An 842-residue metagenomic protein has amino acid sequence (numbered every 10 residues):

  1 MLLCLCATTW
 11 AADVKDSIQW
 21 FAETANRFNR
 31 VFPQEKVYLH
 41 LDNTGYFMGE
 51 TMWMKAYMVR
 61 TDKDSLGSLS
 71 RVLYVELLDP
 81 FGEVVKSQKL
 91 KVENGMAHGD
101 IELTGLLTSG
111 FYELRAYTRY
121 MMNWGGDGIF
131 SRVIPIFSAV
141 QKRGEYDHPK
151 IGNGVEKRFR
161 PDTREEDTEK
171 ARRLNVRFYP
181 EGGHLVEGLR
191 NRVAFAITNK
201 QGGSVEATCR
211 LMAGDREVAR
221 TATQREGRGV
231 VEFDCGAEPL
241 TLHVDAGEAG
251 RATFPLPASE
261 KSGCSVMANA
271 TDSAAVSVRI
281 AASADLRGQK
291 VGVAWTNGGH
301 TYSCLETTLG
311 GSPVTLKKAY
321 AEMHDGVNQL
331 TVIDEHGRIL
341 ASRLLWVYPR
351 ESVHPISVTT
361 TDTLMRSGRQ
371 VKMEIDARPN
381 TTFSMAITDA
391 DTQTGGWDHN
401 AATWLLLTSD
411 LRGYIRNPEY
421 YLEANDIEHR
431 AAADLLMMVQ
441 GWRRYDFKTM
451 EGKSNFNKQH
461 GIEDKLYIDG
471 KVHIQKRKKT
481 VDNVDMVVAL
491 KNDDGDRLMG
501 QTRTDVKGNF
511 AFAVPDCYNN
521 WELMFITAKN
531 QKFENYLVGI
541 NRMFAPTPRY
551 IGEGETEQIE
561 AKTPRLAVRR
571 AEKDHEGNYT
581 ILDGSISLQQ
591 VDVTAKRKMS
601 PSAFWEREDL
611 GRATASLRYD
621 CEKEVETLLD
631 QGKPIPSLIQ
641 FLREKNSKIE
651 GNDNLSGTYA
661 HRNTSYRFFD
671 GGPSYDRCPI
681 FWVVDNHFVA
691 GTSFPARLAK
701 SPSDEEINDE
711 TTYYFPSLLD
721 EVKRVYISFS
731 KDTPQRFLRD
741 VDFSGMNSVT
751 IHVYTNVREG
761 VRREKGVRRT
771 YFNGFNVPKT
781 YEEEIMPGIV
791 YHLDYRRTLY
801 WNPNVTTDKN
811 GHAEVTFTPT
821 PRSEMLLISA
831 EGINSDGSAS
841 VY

Functional and structural regions predicted by a protein language model:
M1-W20, I375: Bacterial Sec-dependent N-terminal signal peptides
V14-E35, H40, Y46-K91, N123-W124 (+2 more regions): Contiguous segments within soluble domain cores/interaction surfaces
F28-F32, F47, S68, T104-S109 (+14 more regions): Surface-exposed, low-complexity/disordered segments and acidic/polar micro-motifs at processing/linker regions
A56, E76, E113-Y120, T331-V332 (+1 more regions): Internal, hydrophobic beta-strand segments that form the core of beta-sheet-rich folds
V84, S204, I339-L340, A839: A structural signal for beta-strand boundary/capping segments at domain termini and interdomain linkers
Q88-E93, A219-R225, L305-G310, G500-D505 (+1 more regions): Short beta-strand segments within Ig-like beta-sandwich modules, predominantly Fibronectin type-III
G99-L103: Ligand-binding face of N-terminal immunoglobulin V-set domains in extracellular IgSF glycoproteins
G214-D215, P679-A690: Short strand-turn-strand beta-turns centered on an Asx-Gly dipeptide
